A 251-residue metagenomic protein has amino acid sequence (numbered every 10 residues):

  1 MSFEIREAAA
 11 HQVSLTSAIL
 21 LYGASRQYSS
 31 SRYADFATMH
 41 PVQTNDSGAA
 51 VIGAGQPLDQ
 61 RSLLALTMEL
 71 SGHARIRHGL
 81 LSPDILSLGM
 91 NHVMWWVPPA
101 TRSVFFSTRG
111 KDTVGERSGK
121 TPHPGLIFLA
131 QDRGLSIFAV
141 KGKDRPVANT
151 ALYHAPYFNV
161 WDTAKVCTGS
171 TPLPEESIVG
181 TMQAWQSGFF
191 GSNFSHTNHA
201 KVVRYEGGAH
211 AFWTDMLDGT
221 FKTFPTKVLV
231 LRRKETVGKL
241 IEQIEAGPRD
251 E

Functional and structural regions predicted by a protein language model:
S2-R6, A148-E251: Domain-scale recognition of soluble eukaryotic interaction modules
E4-R6, V13-L173: Compact alpha/beta protein-protein interaction domains typified by the UBC
